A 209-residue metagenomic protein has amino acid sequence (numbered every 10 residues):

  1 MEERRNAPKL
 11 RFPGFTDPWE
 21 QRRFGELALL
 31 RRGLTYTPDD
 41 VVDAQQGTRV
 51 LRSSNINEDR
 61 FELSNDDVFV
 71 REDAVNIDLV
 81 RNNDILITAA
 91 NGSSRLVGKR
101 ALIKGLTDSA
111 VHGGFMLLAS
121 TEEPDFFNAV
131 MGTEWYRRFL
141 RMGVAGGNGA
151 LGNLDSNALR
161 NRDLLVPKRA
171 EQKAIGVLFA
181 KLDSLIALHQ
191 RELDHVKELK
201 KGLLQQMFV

Functional and structural regions predicted by a protein language model:
M1-D17, R191-V209: Short amphipathic coiled-coil heptad-repeat segments
R4-P8, P38, A110-G114, G146-K173: A short glycine-rich beta-alpha junction/loop motif
P8, S54, K173-L185, H189-Q190: Extracellular/lumenal glycan-associated surfaces
L10-P13, V68, L117-S120, N161-V166: Short, well-ordered beta-strand elements within core beta-sheets of diverse protein domains
R11-L34: Non-catalytic DNA-recognition/assembly elements of restriction-modification systems
F12, W19, N161-R162, F179-D183 (+1 more regions): Long, compositionally biased tandem-repeat segments
G25-A28, P38-R71: DNA target-recognition patches
R52-S53, S64, R71-E134: A short beta-sheet element
